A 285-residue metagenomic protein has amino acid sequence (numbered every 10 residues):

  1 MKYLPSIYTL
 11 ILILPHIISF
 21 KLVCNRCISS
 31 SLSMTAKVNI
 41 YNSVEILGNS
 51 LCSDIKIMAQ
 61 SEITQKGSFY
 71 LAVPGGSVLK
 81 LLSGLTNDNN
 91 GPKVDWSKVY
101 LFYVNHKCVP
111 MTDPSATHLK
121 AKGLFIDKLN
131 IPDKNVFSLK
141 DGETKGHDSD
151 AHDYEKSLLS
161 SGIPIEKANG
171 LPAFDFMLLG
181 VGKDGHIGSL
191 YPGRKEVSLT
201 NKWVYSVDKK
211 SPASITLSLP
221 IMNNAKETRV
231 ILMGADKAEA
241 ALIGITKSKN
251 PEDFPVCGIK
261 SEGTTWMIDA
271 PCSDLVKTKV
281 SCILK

Functional and structural regions predicted by a protein language model:
M1-K21: N-terminal chloroplast transit peptides
P15-M34: N-terminal chloroplast transit peptides
T35, V94-D175: Ligand-binding beta-strand-loop-alpha-helix segment within the catalytic cores of soluble metabolic enzymes
T35-L71, D148, S161: N-terminal glycine-/serine-/threonine-rich phosphate-binding loop
I63-N90: Glycine-rich N-terminal segment of FAD-binding domains in flavoprotein oxidoreductases, spanning the beta-loop-helix
V73-V78, L179-K183, M233: Glycine-rich beta-strand-to-loop/alpha-helix junction loops that act as flexible
F176-P220: Class I SAM-dependent methyltransferase SAM-binding "motif I" and its flanking Rossmann-like core
M222-K285: C-terminal functional extensions of proteins
